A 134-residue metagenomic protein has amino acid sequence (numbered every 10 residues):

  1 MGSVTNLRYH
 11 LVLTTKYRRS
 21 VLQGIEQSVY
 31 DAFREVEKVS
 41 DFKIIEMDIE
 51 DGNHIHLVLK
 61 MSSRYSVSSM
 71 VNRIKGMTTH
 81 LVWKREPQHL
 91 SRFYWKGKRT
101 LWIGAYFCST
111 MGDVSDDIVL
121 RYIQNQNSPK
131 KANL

Functional and structural regions predicted by a protein language model:
M1-L134: Basic nucleic-acid-binding interfaces
